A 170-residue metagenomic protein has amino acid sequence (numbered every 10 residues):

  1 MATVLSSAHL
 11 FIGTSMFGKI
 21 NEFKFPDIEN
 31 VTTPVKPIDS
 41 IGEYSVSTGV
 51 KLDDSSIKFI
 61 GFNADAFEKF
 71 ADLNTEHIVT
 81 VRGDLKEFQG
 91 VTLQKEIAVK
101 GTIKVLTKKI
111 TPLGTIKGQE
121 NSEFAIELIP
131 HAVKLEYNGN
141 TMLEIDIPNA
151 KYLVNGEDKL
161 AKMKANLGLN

Functional and structural regions predicted by a protein language model:
M1-F67, T102-I116, E157-N166: Solvent-exposed edge beta-strands and adjacent loop segments that serve as assembly or binding interfaces
T3-L5, V50-D54, N74-I78, E96 (+1 more regions): A general secondary-structure signal for short beta-strands and their flanking turns/coil in non-transmembrane regions
G13-F17, R82-K100, V154-N170: Repeat-unit-sized solenoid/scaffold elements
D27, S40-G42, D72-E76, E96-A98 (+5 more regions): General N-terminal targeting signals
S55-K108: A contiguous binding-surface segment within folded domains or other stable secondary-structure elements
L106-N170: Mixed-charge, glycine-accented linear interaction segment located at domain edges/termini
